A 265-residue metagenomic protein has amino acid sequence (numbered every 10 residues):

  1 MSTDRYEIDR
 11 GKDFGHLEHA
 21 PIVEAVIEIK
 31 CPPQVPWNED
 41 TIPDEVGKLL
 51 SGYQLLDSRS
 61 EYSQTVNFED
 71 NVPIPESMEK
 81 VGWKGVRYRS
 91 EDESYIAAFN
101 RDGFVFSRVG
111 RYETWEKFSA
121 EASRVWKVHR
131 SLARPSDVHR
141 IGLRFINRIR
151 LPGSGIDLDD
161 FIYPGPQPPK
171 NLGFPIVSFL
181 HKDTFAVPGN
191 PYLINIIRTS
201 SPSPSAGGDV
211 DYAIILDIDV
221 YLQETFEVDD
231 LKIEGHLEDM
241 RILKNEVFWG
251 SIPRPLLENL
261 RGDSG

Functional and structural regions predicted by a protein language model:
M1-F99, K232: N-terminal low-complexity, intrinsically disordered segments
K12-F14, M78-D92, I96, S107 (+1 more regions): Aromatic/basic-lined ligand-recognition segments that form π-stacking hydrophobic pockets flanked by Lys/Arg to engage
L17, P32, P36, V105-E116 (+1 more regions): Short, charged/polar micro-motifs that form catalytic or ligand-binding hotspots
P21-E28, Y95-Y112, V138-I146, V210-L222: Glycine-rich, often proline-containing surface loops adjacent to acidic residues and nearby aromatics that form
W37-K48, E113-S136, F226, D230 (+1 more regions): Extended intrinsically disordered, low-complexity coil regions enriched in Ser, Thr, Gly, Ala and often Pro
L56-D70, S131-I149, I176-S178, E246-G265: Short glycine-rich, low-complexity/disordered patches
R87-R130: Hydrophobic alpha-helical segments and helix pairs
D211-G265: Long, compositionally biased interface segments
